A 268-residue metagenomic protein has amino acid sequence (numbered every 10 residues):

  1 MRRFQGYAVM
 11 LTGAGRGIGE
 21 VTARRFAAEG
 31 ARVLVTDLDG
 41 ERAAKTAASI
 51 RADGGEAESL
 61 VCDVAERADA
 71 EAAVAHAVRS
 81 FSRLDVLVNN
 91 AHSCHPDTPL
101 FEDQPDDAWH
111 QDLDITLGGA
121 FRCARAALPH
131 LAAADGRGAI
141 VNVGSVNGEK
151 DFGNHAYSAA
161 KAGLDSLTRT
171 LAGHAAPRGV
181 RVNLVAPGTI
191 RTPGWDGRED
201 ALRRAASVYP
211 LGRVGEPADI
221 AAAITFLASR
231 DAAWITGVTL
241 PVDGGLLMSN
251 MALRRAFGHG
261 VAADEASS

Functional and structural regions predicted by a protein language model:
R2-L34, L171: Canonical Rossmann dinucleotide-binding motif of NAD(H)/NADP(H)-dependent dehydrogenases/reductases, specifically
D97-F101, P105-L113, A205: Substrate-binding pocket helix/loop in short-chain dehydrogenase/reductase
T98, T236-S268: Short C-terminal tail/terminal secondary-structure segment of NAD(P)H-dependent dehydrogenase/reductase domains
A124, V214-V242, L247-M248: C-terminal substrate-recognition "lid" of short-chain dehydrogenase/reductases
P129, G173-H174, A233: Alpha-helical segment proximal to the catalytic Tyr-Lys
V141-G163, T168-P177, T189: Catalytic loop of short-chain dehydrogenase/reductase
A176, R181, I235-G237: Short, small/polar-rich loop/turn modules that mediate ligand/substrate recognition or access, typified
